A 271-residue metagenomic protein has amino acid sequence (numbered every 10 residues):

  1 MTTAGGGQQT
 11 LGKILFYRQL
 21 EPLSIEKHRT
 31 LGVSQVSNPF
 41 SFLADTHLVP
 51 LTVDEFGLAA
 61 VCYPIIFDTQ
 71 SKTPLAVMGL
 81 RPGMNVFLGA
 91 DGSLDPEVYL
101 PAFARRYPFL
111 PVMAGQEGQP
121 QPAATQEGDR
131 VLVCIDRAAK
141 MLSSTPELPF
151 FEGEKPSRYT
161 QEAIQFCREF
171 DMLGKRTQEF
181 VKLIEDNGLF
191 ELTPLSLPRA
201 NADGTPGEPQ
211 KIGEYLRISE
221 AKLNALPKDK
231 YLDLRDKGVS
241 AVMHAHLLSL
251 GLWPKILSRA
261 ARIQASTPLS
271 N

Functional and structural regions predicted by a protein language model:
M1-G79: Short, extreme N-terminal leader segments that mark the start of a protein/domain
T3-G5, T10, T30, Q116 (+3 more regions): Intrinsically disordered, low-complexity segments enriched in small/polar residues
N38-T46, G83-L88, L173-E179: Short, basic/low-complexity N-terminal boundary segments at the transition from targeting/disordered tails
A44-V49, G57-A59, A90-S93, F103-A104 (+1 more regions): Short amphipathic alpha-helical surface micro-motifs
V53-G57, L100-A102, D186: Short linear motifs in intrinsically disordered
A60, Y99-A102, K175, I218: Short, well-structured alpha-helical interface segments that form or flank functional binding sites
D68, T73-F150: Aromatic- and glycine-enriched beta-alpha-beta binding-site module
P111, Q119-N271: A contiguous, surface-oriented mixed alpha/beta subdomain in the mid-to-C-terminal portion of proteins that forms
